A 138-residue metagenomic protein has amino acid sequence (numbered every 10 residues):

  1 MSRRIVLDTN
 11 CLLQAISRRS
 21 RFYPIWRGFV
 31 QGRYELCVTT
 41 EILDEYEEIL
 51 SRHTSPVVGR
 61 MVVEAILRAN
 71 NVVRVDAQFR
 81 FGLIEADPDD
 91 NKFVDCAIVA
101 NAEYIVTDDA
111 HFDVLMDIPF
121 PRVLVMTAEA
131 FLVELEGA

Functional and structural regions predicted by a protein language model:
S2-R4: Extreme N-terminal starter segment of soluble prokaryotic enzymes
L7, S17, R21-S51: PIN/NYN-family metal-dependent endoribonuclease catalytic core
D8-T9, V38-T39, D108, T127-A128: A secondary-structure boundary/capping signal
G28, C96, D117: Hydrophobic/aromatic ligand-binding patch that stacks against planar heteroaromatic rings of cofactors or nucleotides
E35, N71-V73, L124: Conserved beta-strand segments of alpha/beta enzyme cores
E41, V62-I84: Acidic catalytic patch
L83-I84, N91, Y104, A110-A138: Acidic, PIN/NYN-like endoribonuclease modules and their adjacent C-terminal/linker elements
A100: Active-site charged/polar residues at nucleotide-handling catalytic sites that mediate phosphoryl, nucleotidyl
